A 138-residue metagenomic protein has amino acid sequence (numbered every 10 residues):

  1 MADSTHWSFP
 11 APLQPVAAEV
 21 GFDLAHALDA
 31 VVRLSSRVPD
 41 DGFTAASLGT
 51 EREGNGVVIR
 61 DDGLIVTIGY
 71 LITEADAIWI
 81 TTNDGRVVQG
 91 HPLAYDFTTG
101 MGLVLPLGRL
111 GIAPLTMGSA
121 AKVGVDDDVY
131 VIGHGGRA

Functional and structural regions predicted by a protein language model:
M1-A30, E51, L64: N-terminal targeting leaders that route proteins to membranes or the secretory/organellar pathways
T5, L28-V32, L48-G49, G54 (+2 more regions): Generic structural motif recognizing short loop/turn segments at the entrances and edges of beta-strands
P10, P39-D41, E53, R60-A138: Conserved active-site neighborhood of the chymotrypsin/trypsin-like protease fold
L13-A18, F43-A45, G49, I112-L115: N-terminal post-signal-peptidase region of extra-cytosolic proteins
D23-L24, L48, P92-A94: Replace "in large, NTP-powered and nucleic-acid-processing enzymes" with "in large, NTP-powered factors and other
H26-S47, V131: A short, Trp-centered hydrophobic/proline-enriched beta-strand micro-motif
